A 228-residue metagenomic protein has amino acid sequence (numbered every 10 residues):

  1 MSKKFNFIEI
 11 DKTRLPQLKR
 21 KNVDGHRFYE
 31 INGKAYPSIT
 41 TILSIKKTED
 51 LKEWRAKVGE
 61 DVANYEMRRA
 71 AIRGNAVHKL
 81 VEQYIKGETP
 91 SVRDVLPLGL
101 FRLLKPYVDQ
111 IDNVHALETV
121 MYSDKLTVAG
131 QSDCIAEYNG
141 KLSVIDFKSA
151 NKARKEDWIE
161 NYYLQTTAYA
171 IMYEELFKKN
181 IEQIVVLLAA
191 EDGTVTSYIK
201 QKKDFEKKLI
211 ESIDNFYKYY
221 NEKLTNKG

Functional and structural regions predicted by a protein language model:
M1-A129: Metal-dependent nuclease catalytic cores that hydrolyze phosphodiester bonds in DNA/RNA, characterized by
M1-F5, E9, Y138-N139, S143 (+1 more regions): DEDD superfamily 3′-5′ metal-dependent exonuclease/proofreading module
D11, N32-G33, T40, E88 (+6 more regions): Generic alpha-helical secondary structure signal
K19-N22, A168, I213, G228: Generic low-complexity, intrinsically disordered sequence content enriched in small uncharged/hydrophobic residues
V95-G99, L188, G228: A sequence-level detector of short, solvent-exposed, charge-rich linear segments
T119-E222: Mg2+/Mn2+-dependent nuclease catalytic core
